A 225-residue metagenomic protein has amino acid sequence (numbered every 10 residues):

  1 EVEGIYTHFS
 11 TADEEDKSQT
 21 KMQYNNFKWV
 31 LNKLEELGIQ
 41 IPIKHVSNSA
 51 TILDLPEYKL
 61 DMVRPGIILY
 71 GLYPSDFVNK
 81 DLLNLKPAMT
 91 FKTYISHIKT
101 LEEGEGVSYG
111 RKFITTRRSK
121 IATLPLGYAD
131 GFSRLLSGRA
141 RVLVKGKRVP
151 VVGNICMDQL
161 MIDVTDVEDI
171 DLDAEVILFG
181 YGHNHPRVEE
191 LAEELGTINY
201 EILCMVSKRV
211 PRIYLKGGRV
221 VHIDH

Functional and structural regions predicted by a protein language model:
E1-Y94, L101-E102: Active-site loop/helix belt of alpha/beta enzymes
T93-I95, V149-P150: Small-residue-enriched segments and motifs
T100-H225: C-terminal accessory subdomain/extension
